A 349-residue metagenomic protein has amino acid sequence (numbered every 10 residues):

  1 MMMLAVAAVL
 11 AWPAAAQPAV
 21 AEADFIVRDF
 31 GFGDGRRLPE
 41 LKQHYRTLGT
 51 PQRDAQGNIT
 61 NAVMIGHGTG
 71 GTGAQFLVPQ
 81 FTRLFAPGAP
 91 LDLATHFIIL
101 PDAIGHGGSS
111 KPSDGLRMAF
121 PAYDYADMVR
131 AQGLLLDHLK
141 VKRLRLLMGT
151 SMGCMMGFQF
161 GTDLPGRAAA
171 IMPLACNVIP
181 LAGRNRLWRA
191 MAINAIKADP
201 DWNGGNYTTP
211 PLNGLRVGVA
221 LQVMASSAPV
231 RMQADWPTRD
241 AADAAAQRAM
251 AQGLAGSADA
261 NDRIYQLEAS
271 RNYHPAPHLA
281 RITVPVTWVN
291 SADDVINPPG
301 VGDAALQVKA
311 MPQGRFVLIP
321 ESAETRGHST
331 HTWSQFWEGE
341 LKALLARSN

Functional and structural regions predicted by a protein language model:
R46-D114, D303: N-terminal cap/lid subdomain of alpha/beta-hydrolase-fold enzymes
A89-H138, P180, R184-W202, A323-T325: Cap/lid segment of the alpha/beta-hydrolase catalytic domain
R143-A182: Conserved hydrolase catalytic core segment
R167-Q252: Alpha/beta-hydrolase-fold enzymes
D262-H278: Active-site nucleophile elbow and catalytic-triad environment of alpha/beta-hydrolase enzymes
I282, W288-N290: Short beta-strand/loop motif that positions the catalytic acidic residue of the alpha/beta-hydrolase fold
V295-G302: Conserved alpha/beta-hydrolase "acid-adjacent" motif
Q313-N349: Catalytic active-site module of serine/aspartate enzymes centered on a nucleophile-bearing elbow/loop
